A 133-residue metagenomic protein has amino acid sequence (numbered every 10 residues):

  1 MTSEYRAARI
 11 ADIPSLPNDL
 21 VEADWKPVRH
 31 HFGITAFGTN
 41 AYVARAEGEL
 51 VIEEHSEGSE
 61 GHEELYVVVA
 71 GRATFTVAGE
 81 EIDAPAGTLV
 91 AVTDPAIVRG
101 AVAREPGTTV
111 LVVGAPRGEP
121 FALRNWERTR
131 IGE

Functional and structural regions predicted by a protein language model:
M1-V51, W126-E133: A short, N-terminal "cap"/entry segment at the start of jelly-roll beta-barrel domains of the cupin/DSBH fold
A36, H62-L65, G107-T108: Short, surface-exposed beta-edge/turn micro-motifs
T39, A91-V92, E105-A122: A short hydrophobic beta-strand segment most commonly corresponding to one strand of the jelly-roll/cupin
A41, V69-A70, V77-G79, D94 (+2 more regions): Residue-level recognition of conserved beta-strand positions in structured domain cores
E54: Extended, Lys/Arg-rich, non-catalytic nucleic-acid recognition/anchoring regions of very large nucleic-acid-interacting
E57-F75: Short, conserved beta-strand element in jelly-roll/cupin
G79-A96: Short acidic-glycine-tyrosine-enriched beta hairpin
